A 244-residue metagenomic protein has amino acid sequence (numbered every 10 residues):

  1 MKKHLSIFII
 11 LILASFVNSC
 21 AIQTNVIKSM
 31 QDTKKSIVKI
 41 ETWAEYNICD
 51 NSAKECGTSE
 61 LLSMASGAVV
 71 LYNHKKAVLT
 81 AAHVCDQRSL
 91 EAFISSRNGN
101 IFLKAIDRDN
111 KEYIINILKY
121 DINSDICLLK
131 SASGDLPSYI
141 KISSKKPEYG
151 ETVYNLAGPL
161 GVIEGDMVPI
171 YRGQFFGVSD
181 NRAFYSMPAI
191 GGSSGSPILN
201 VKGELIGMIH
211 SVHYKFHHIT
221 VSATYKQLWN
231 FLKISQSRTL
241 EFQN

Functional and structural regions predicted by a protein language model:
F8-F16: Bacterial N-terminal signal peptides
Q23-K28, P137-S193, I209-T220: Flexible, gly/ser-rich surface segments that form the specificity/activation loops bordering the active-site cleft
Q23-M30, I94-N100, P137, L160 (+1 more regions): C-terminal cap/linker of serine protease catalytic domains
T24-I27, C49-A81, Y113, G195: A conserved glycine-rich beta-strand in the N-terminal activation segment of trypsin-fold
D32-E55, V153: A short, Trp-centered hydrophobic/proline-enriched beta-strand micro-motif
A68, P188-I209: Catalytic nucleophile loop of clan PA
V70-I122: Catalytic-histidine neighborhood of serine endopeptidases, predominantly the chymotrypsin-like S1/PA family
